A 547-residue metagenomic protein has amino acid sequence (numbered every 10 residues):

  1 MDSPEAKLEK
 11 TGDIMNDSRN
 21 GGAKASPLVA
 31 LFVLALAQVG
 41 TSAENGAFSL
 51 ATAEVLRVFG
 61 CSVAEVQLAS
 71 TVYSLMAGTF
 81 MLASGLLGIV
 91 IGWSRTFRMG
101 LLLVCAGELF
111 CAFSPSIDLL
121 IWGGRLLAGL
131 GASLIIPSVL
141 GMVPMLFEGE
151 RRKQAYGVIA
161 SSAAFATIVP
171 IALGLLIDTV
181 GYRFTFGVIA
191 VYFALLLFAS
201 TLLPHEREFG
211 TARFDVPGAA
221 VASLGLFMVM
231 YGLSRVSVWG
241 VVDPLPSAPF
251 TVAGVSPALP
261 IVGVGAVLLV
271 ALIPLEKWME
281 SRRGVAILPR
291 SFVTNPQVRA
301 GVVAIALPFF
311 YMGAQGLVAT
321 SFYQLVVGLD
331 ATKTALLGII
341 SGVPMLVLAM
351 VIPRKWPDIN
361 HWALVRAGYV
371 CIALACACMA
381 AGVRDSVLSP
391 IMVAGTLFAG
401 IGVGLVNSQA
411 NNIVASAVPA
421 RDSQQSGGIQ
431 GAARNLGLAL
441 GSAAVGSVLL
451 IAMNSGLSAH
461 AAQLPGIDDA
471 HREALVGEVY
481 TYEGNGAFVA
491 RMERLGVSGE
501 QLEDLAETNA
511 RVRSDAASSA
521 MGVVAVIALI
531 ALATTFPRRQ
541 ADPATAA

Functional and structural regions predicted by a protein language model:
D2-T41, R57: Cytosolic juxtamembrane N-terminal segment immediately preceding the first transmembrane helix of multi-pass
P27-T41, F48-L50, A219, V252-I261 (+5 more regions): 12-transmembrane solute porter fold
A51-F80, D118-L120, T332, L336: Extracellular/periplasmic helix-loop-helix junction of adjacent transmembrane segments in MFS-like secondary
V55-L56, L87-G88, G174-V180, L233 (+4 more regions): Interfacial helix-cap and linker-helix signal at transmembrane-aqueous boundaries of multi-pass secondary transporters
T71-L86, I136-L140, I339-I352: Central cavity-lining transmembrane alpha-helices of secondary-active solute carriers, predominantly the Major
I89-L226, P244: Helix-loop-helix hairpins in multi-pass membrane proteins, especially solute transporters
D178-V303, Y311: Hydrophobic transmembrane-helix bundles of small-molecule transporters
R434-I530, T534, A547: Hydrophobic transmembrane architecture of multi-pass small-molecule transporters
